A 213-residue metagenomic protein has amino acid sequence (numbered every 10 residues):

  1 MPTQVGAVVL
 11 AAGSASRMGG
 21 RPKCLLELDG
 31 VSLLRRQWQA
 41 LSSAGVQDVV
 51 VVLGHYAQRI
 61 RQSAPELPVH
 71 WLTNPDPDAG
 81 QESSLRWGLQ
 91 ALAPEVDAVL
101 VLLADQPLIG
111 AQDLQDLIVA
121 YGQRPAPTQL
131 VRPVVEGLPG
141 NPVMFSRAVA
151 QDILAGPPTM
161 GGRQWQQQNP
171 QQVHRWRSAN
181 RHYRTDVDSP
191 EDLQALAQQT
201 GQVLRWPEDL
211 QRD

Functional and structural regions predicted by a protein language model:
M1-G20, D213: N-terminal nucleotide-binding beta1-loop-alpha1 segment
P2-T3, Q151, P157-D213: Conserved alpha/beta core of the MobA/IspD/sugar-nucleotide pyrophosphorylase nucleotidyltransferase superfamily
V9, P22, L34, V49 (+4 more regions): Residue-level signal for inorganic ion chemistry
C24-Q37: Short catalytic helix/loop segments, enriched in acidic residues and glycine and frequently bearing histidine
R35-A98: Conserved N-terminal catalytic core of the sugar/cofactor nucleotidyltransferase
H55-Y56, D76, G80, Q112 (+3 more regions): Short beta->alpha linker loops
N74, D78-L154: Conserved beta-loop-beta/alpha segment of the NTase-like Rossmann-fold superfamily that binds/positions NTPs
